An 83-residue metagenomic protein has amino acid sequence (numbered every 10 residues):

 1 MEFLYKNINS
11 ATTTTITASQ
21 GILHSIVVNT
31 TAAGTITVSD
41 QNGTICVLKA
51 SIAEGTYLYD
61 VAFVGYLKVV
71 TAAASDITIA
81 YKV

Functional and structural regions predicted by a protein language model:
E2-L4, T56-L58, G65, A80: Intrinsically disordered, low-complexity N-terminal regions enriched in serine/proline/glycine with scattered basic
F3, S25, A74-V83: Exposed low-complexity, polar/acidic, P/S/T/G-rich flexible segments that act as propeptides, protease-susceptible
Y5-Q20, T30-I36, I52-T56, A73-A74: Surface-exposed ligand/attachment interfaces on beta-rich extracellular proteins
H24-I26, D60-A74: Noncatalytic modules at the cell exterior or secretory-pathway interfaces, chiefly beta-strand-rich lectin/adhesion
A32-L48, T78-K82: Short, surface-exposed beta-strand/strand-loop-strand elements in extracellular ectodomains
T44-V64: Glycine-rich strand-loop-strand elements at beta-sheet edges
